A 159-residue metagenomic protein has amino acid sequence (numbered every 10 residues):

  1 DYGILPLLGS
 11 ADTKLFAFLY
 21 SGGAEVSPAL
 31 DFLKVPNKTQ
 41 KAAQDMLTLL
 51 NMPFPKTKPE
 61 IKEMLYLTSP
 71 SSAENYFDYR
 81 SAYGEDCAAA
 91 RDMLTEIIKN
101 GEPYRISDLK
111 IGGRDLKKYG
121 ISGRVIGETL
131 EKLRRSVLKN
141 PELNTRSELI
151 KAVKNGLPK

Functional and structural regions predicted by a protein language model:
D1-D86, R91: Conserved, hydrophobic alpha-helical core segments of structured domains
D78-K159: Charged substrate- and nucleic-acid-binding regions of tRNA-handling and nucleotidyl-transfer enzymes, centered on
